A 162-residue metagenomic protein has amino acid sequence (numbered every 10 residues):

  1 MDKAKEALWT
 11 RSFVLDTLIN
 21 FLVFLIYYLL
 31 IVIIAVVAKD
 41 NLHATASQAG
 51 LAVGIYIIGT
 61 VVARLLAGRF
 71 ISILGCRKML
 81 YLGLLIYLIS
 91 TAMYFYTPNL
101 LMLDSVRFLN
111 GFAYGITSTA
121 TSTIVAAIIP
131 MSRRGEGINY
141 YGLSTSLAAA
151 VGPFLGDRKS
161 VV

Functional and structural regions predicted by a protein language model:
R11-L42, Q48-A49: Helix-loop boundary and gating motifs at the non-cytosolic
N20, V53, I57, I138-S146: Small-residue-rich transmembrane alpha-helices and their cytosolic helix-loop interfaces in multi-pass secondary
I57-V61, L65, A149-A150: Residue-level signature of mid-helix packing/kink "hotspots" within the transmembrane helices of 12-pass Major
V62-F95: Conserved MFS/SLC helix-loop-helix module at the cytosolic interface between two early adjacent transmembrane helices
S90, L101-L109: Paired small-residue
V106-S144: Cytoplasmic helix-loop-helix junction between adjacent transmembrane helices in 12-TM secondary transporters
Y141-V162: Helix-loop-helix hairpin linking two adjacent transmembrane segments in secondary transporters
